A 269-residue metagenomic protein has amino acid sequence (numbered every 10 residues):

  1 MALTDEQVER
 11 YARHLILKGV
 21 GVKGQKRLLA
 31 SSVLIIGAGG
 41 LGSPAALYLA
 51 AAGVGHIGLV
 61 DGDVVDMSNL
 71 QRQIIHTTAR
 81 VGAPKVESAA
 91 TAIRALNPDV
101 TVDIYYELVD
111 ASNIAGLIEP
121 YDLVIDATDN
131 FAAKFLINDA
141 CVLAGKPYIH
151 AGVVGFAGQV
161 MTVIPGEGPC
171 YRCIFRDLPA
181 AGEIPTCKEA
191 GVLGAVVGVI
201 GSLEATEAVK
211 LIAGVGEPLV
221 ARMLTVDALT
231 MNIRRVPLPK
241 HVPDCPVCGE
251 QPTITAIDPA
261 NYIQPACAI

Functional and structural regions predicted by a protein language model:
M1-I269: Adenine nucleotide-associated cytosolic modules
